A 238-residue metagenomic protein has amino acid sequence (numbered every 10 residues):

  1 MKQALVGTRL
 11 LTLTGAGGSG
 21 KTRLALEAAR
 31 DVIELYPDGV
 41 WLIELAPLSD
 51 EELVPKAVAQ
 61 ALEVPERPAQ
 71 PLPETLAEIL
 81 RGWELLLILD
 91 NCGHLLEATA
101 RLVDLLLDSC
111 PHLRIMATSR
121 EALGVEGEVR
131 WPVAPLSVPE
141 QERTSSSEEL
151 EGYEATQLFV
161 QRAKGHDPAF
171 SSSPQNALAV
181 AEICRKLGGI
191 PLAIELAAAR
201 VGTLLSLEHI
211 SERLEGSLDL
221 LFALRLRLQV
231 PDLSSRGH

Functional and structural regions predicted by a protein language model:
M1-H238: Aliphatic-rich helical/repeat scaffold segments used for oligomerization and domain docking
